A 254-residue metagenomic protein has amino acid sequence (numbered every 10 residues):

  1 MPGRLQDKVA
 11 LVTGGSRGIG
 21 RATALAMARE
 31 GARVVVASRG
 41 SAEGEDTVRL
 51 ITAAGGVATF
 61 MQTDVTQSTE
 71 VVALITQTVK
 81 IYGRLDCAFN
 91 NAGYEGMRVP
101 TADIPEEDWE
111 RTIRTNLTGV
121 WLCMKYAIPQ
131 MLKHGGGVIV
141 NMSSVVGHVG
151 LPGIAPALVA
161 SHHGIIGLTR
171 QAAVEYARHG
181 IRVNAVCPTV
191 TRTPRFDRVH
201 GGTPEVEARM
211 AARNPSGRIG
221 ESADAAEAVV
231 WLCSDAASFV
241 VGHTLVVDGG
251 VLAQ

Functional and structural regions predicted by a protein language model:
P2, Q6, E95-R98, V149 (+2 more regions): Short C-terminal tail/terminal secondary-structure segment of NAD(P)H-dependent dehydrogenase/reductase domains
S16-R17, G40: Conserved glycine-rich cofactor-binding loop
V99-T101, P105-I113, F196, V206 (+1 more regions): Substrate-binding pocket helix/loop in short-chain dehydrogenase/reductase
A102-W121, G136, V140, I165 (+1 more regions): Catalytic Tyr-X3-Lys loop
M124, S161, T169: Active-site helix of classical SDR
P129, V174-E175, S238: Alpha-helical segment proximal to the catalytic Tyr-Lys
S144: Residue(s) in the substrate-gating loop at a strand-loop-helix junction that position the organic substrate next
A177, R182, V240-G242: Short, small/polar-rich loop/turn modules that mediate ligand/substrate recognition or access, typified
